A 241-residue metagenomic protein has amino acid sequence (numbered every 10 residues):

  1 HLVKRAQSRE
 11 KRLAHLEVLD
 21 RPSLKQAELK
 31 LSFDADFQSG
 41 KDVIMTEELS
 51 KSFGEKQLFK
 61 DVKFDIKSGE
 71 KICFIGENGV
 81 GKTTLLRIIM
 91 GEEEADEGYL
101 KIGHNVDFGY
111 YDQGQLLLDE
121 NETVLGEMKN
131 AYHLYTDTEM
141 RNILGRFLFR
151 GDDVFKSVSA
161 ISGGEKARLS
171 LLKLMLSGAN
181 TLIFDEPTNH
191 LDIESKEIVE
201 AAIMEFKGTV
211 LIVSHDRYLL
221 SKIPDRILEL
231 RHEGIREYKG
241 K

Functional and structural regions predicted by a protein language model:
H1, V18, L31-F33: Tryptophan-centric aromatic hotspots in well-structured domains and transmembrane helices
H1-L2, E28, N121: Short, flexible, glycine-rich and Lys/Arg-enriched loop motifs at helix boundaries that contact anionic partners
V3-K4, K156: Short, solvent-exposed positions on alpha-helices
K4, A14-K25: Proline-centered turn/helix-capping motifs that create local helix->coil transitions or kinks
R9: Long, charge-dense, solvent-exposed interaction surfaces that engage phosphate-rich ligands
L31-K241: ABC ATP-binding cassette signature C-motif
